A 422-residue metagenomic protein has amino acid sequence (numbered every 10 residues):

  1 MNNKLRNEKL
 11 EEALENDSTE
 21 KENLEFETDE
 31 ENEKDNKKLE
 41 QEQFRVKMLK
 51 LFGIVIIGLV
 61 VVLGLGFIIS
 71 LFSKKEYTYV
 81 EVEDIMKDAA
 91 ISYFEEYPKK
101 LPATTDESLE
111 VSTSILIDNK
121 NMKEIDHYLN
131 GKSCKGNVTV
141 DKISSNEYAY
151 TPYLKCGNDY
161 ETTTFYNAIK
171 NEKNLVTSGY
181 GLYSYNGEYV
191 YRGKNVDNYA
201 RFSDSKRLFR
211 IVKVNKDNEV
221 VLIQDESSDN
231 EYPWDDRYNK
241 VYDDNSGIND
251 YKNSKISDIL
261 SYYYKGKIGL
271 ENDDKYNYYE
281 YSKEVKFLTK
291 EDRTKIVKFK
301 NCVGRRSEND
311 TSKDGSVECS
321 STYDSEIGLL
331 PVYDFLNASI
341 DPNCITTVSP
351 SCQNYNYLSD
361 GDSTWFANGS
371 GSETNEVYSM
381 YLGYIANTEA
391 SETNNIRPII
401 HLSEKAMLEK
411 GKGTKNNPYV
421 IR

Functional and structural regions predicted by a protein language model:
M1-K38: N-terminal targeting leaders characterized by basic, low-complexity, disordered sequences that direct proteins
E42-G58, I68-L71: N-terminal Sec-pathway targeting helices
L65-V80, T414, P418-R422: Sec-dependent signal peptide cleavage junction
S73-L109: Conserved hydrophobic/amphipathic alpha-helical signal-anchor segments
E96-L101, K120-H127, T374-V377, K405-E409: Substrate-binding/catalytic groove segments of enzymes that remodel or degrade extracellular structural polymers
P102-T139, K298, S320: Extracellular/periplasmic head regions of type IV pilus-like filament subunits
N137-Y160: Long, compositionally biased
Y160-R422: Collagenous Gly-X-Y triple-helix signature in extracellular proteins
